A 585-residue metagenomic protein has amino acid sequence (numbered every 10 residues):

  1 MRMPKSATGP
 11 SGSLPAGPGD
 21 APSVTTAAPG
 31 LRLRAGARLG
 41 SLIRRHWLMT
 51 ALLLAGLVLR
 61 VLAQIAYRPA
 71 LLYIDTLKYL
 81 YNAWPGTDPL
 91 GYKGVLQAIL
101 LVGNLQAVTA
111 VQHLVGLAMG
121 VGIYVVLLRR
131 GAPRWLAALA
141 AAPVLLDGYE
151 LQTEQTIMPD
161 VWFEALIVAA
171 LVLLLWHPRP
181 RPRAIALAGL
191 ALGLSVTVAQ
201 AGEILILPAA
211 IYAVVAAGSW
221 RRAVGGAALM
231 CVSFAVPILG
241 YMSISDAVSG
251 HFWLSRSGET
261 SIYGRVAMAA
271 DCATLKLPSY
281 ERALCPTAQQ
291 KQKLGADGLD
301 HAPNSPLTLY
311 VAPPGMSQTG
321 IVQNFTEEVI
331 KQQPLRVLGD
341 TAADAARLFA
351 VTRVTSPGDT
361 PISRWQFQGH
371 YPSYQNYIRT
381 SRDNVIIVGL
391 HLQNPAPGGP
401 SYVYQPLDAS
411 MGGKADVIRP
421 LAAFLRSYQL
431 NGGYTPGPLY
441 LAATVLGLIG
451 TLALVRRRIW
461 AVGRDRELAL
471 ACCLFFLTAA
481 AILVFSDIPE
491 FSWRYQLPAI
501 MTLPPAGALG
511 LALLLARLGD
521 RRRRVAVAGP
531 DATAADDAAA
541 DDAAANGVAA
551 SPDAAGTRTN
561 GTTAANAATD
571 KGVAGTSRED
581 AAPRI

Functional and structural regions predicted by a protein language model:
R44-W47, G103-L114, V337-F475: Membrane-interface anchor segments at the N-terminal boundary of transmembrane helices in multi-pass membrane enzymes
R45-L71, L145-L146, S233-I244: Transmembrane signal-anchor helices characteristic of membrane glycosylation enzymes that use polyprenol
A66-Y79, W84-V95, I99-Q106: Extracytoplasmic catalytic/substrate-binding loops of multi-pass membrane glycan-assembly enzymes
I74, V108-V115, A142-L174, P182 (+2 more regions): Multi-pass, polyprenyl lipid-linked donor-dependent membrane glycosyltransferases
L90, G94, V102-V121, T153: Loop-to-helix entry region of an early transmembrane alpha helix in multi-pass inner-membrane enzymes
R130-G131, A170-I185, A213-A217: Membrane-interface transmembrane helices that cradle and orient dolichyl/undecaprenyl
A141, I185-A199, S233-P237, Y241: Membrane-interface alpha helices of multi-pass inner-membrane proteins
S255-S410: Membrane-proximal stem/loop segments at transmembrane-domain junctions that anchor or position
